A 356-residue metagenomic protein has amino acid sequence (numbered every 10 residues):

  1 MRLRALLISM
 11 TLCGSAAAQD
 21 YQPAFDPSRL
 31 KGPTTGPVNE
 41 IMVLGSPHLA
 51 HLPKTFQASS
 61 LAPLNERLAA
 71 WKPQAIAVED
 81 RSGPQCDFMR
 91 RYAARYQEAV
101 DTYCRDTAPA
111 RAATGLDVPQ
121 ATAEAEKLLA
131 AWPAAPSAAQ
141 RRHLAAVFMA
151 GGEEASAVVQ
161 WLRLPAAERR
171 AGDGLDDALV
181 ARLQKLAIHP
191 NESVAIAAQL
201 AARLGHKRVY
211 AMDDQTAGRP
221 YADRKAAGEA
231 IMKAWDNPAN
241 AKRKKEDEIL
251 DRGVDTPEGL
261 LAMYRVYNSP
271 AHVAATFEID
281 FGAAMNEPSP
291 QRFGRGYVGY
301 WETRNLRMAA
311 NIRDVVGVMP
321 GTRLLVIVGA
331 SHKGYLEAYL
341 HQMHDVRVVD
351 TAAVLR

Functional and structural regions predicted by a protein language model:
A5-S15: Bacterial N-terminal signal peptides
Q19-E40: N- or domain-start disorder-to-order transition segments that initiate the globular core
V38-L52, G174-R182, Q291-R295: Acidic/histidine-rich, surface-exposed loop or edge segments in extracytoplasmic proteins
E40-S46, Q74-I76, L200, R323-V328: Beta-strand elements within well-structured catalytic alpha/beta cores of enzymes that handle phosphate/sulfate esters
L68, K72-V78: Proline-aspartate-enriched helix->loop->beta-strand connector
A99-A166, R243-G282: Low-complexity, serine/threonine/proline-enriched polar segments
W161-L162, E168-S289: Extended, H/D-rich, highly charged conserved domains that either
G253-P257, L261-R356: A cross-kingdom marker for long, charged
